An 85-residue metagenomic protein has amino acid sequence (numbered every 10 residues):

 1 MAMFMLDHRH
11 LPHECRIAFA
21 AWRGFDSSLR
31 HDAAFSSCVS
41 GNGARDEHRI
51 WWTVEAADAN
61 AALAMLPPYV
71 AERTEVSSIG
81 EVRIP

Functional and structural regions predicted by a protein language model:
M1-P85: Conserved, structured core segments of small domains
